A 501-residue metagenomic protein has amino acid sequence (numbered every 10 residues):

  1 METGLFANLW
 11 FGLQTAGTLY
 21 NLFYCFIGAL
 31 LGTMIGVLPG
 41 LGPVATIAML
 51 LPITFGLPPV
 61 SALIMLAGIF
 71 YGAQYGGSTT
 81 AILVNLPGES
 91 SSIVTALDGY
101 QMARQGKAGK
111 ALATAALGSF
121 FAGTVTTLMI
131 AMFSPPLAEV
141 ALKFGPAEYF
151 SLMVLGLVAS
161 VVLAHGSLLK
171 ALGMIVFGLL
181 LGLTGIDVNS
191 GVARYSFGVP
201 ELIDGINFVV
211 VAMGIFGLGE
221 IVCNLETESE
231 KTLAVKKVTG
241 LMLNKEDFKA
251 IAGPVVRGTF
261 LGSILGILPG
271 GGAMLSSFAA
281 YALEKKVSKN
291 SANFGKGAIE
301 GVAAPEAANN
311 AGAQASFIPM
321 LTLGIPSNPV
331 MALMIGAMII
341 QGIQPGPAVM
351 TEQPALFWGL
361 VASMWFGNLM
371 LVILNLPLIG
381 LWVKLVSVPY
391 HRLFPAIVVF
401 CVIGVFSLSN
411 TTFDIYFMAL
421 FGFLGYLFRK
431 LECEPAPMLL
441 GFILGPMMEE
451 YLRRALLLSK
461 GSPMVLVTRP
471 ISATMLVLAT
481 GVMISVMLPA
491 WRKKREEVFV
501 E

Functional and structural regions predicted by a protein language model:
M1-A62, A141, A193-A298, V383 (+3 more regions): Helix-loop-helix hairpins and the membrane-proximal interhelical loops of multi-pass alpha-helical transport proteins
A29-P43, A73-N85, S160-H165, F260-P269 (+3 more regions): Transmembrane alpha-helix interface/packing and boundary motifs in multi-pass membrane proteins, characterized by
I35-V44, I82-I93, V125-M129, L265-M274 (+4 more regions): Short helix-coil transition sites and intra-membrane helix breaks within transmembrane domains of multi-pass
P43-P52, L66, A81-Q101, M132 (+7 more regions): Re-entrant/interfacial helical elements at transmembrane boundaries that shape and gate the permeation pathway
V60-I64, Q101-G118, K289-G301, A332 (+1 more regions): Membrane-interface alpha-helices at helix entry/exit sites of multi-pass transporters
F70-I82, G88, A298-L323, S327 (+1 more regions): A structural-propensity feature for long, helix-poor, extended segments
Y71-G76, L117-M129, L137, L181 (+3 more regions): Membrane-embedded alpha-helical segments of transport systems, primarily multispan ion/solute transporters
A113-S229, I340-K494: Membrane-embedded alpha-helical modules
